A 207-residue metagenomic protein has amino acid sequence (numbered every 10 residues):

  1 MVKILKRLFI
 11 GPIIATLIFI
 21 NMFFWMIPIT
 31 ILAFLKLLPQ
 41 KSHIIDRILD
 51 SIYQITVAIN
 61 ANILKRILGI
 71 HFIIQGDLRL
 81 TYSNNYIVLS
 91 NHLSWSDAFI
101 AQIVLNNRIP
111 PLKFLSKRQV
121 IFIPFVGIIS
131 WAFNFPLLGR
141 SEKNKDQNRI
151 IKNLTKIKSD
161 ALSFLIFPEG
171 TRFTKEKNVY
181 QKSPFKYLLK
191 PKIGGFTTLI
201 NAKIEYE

Functional and structural regions predicted by a protein language model:
M1-Y86, I100: Membrane-anchoring hydrophobic helices of lipid-metabolizing enzymes
R66-E207: Soluble catalytic domains of membrane acyltransferases
